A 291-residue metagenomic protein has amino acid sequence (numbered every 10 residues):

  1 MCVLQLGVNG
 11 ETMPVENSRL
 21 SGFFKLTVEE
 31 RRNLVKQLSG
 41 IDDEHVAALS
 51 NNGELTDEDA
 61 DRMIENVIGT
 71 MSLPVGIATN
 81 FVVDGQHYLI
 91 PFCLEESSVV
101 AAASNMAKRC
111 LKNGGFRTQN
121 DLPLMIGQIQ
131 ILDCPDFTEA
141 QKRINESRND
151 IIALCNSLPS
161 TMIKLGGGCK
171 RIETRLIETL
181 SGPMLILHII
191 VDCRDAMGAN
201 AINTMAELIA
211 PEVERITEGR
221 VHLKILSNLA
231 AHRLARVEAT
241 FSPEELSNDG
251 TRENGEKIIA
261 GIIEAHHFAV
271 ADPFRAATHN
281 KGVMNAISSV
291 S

Functional and structural regions predicted by a protein language model:
C2-Y88, F92, E96, F116-L124: Acidic/polar, glycine-rich intrinsically disordered N-terminal extensions of enzymes
S21, S50-E54, V67, C93 (+6 more regions): Hydrophobic alpha-helical scaffolding
T27, S39, D43, I68 (+6 more regions): Structural signal for hydrophobic packing residues in well-ordered secondary-structure cores of soluble enzyme domains
V46-L49, G115-D121, L158-R171, I216-N228 (+1 more regions): Flexible, glycine/charged-enriched surface loops at secondary-structure junctions
A47-I68, K164-E178, L246-H267: A short, flexible low-complexity segment enriched in Lys/Arg and Gly/Pro that occurs in N-terminal basic tails
L55-E58, R62, S72, L94 (+8 more regions): Conserved active-site and cofactor/substrate-binding residues in soluble primary-metabolism enzymes
A60-M63, G69-G182, L187-I190: Small-residue-rich
D195-M197, I202-T217, V221-S291: Glycine-rich anion/phosphate-binding loop at the beta-strand->alpha-helix junction
